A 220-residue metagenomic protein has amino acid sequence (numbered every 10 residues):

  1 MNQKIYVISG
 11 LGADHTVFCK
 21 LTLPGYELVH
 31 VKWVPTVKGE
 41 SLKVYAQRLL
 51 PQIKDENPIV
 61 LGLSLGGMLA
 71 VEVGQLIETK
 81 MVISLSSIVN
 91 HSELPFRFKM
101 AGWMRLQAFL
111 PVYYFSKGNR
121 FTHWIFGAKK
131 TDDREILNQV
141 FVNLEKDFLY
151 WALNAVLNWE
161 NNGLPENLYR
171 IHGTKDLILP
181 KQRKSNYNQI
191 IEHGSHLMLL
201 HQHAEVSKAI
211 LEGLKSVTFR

Functional and structural regions predicted by a protein language model:
M1-E56, L106-Q107: Active-site catalytic motif of lipid deacylating hydrolases and related acyltransferases
I8, L85, I191-G194: Alpha/beta-hydrolase
K20, E72-V73: Active-site signature of alpha/beta-hydrolase-fold catalytic machinery across serine- and Asp/Cys-nucleophile hydrolases
G39-E40, G194-A209: Catalytic histidine-centered segment of alpha/beta-hydrolase-like enzymes
L61-G66, A70: Gly/Ala-rich beta-loop-alpha elbow adjacent to hydrolase catalytic centers
E78-V112: Flexible "cap/lid" loop of the alpha/beta hydrolase fold
Y114-N161: Conserved alpha/beta-hydrolase catalytic His-Asp/Glu region
R170-H172, D176: Short beta-strand/loop motif that positions the catalytic acidic residue of the alpha/beta-hydrolase fold
